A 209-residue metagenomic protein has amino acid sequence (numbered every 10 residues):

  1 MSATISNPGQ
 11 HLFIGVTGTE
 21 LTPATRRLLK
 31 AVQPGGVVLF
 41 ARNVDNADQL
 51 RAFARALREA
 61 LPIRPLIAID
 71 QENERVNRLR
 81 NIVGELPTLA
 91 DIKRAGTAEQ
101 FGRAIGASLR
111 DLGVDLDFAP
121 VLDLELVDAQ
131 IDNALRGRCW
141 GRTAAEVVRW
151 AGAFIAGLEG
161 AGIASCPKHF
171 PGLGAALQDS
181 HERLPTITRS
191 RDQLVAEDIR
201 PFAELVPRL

Functional and structural regions predicted by a protein language model:
M1-S2, E59: Glycine-/small-residue-enriched capping loops at alpha/beta junctions
S2-L21, F154: Boundary/entry segment of secreted carbohydrate-active catalytic domains
P8-Q10, G35, P62-P65, V114-D115 (+2 more regions): Short, well-ordered coil/turn segments that N-cap beta-strands
T17-K30, T97-S108, I199-F202: Short, acidic/polar
A31-V147, A175-T188: Enzymes and membrane/adaptor proteins characterized by extended Gly/Ser/Thr/Asp/Glu-rich, aromatic-dotted
W150, I155-P171, L177-S180, Q193-L209: Phosphate/pyrophosphate-binding betaalpha-module
